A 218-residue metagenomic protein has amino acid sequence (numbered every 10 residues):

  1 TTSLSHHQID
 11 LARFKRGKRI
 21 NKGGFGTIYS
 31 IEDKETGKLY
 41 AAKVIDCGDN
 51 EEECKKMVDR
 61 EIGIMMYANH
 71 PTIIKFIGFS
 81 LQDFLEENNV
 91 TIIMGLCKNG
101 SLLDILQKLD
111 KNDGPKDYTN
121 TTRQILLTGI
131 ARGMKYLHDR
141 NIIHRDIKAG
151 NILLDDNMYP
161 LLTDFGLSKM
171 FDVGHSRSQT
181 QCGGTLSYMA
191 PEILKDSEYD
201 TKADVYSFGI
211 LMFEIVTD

Functional and structural regions predicted by a protein language model:
T27: Conserved N-lobe ATP-binding subsite of Hanks-type protein kinase domains, especially the beta3 VAIK lysine
V44-A68: Conserved N-lobe beta3->alphaC-helix segment of eukaryotic protein kinase catalytic domains
K75-V90: Short beta-strand micro-motifs within the conserved protein kinase catalytic domain, predominantly in the N-lobe
E87-S101: Conserved short submotifs of the Hanks-type protein kinase catalytic core that shape the nucleotide-binding pocket
L126-L127: Activation segment signature within eukaryotic-like protein kinase domains
D204: Conserved catalytic-loop aspartate of Hanks-type protein kinases
